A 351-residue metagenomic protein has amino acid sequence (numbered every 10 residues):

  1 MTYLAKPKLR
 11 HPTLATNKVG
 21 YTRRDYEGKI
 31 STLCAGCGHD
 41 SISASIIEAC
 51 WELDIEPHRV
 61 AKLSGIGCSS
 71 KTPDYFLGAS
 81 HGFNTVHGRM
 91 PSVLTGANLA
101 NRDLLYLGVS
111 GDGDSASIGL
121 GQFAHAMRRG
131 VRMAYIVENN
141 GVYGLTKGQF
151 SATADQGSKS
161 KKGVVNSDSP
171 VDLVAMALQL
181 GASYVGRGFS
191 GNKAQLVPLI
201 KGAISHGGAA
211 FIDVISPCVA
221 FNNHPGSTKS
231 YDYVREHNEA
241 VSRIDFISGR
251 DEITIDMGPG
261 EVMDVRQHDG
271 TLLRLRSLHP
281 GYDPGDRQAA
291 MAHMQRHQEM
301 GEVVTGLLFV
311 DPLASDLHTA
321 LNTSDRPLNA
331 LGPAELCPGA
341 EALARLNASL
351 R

Functional and structural regions predicted by a protein language model:
M1-L104, S324-R351: Thiamine diphosphate
T2-V19, A220-R351: Flexible, low-complexity linker and terminal segments
Y21, D103, S151-A203: Conserved thiamine diphosphate
L63-G65, V109-S110, A134-N139, G188 (+2 more regions): Short beta-strand segments
I66-C68, N140-V142, N192, I215-F221 (+1 more regions): Glycine-rich beta-alpha junction loops
I66-G144, V197: Thiamine diphosphate
D114-S117, F189-V197, D283-G285: Active-site glycine- and acidic-residue-rich loops that bind and position anionic ligands or nucleotide-like cofactors
S183-H237: ATP/pyrophosphate-binding catalytic subdomain of soluble kinases
